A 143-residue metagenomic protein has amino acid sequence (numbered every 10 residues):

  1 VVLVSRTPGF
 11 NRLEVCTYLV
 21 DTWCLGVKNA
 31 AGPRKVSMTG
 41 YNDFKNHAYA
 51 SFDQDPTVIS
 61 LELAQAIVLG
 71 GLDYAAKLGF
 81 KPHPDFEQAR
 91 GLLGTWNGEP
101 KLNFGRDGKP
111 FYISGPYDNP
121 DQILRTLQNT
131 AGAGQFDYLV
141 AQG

Functional and structural regions predicted by a protein language model:
V1-G143: Non-catalytic terminal/accessory regions
